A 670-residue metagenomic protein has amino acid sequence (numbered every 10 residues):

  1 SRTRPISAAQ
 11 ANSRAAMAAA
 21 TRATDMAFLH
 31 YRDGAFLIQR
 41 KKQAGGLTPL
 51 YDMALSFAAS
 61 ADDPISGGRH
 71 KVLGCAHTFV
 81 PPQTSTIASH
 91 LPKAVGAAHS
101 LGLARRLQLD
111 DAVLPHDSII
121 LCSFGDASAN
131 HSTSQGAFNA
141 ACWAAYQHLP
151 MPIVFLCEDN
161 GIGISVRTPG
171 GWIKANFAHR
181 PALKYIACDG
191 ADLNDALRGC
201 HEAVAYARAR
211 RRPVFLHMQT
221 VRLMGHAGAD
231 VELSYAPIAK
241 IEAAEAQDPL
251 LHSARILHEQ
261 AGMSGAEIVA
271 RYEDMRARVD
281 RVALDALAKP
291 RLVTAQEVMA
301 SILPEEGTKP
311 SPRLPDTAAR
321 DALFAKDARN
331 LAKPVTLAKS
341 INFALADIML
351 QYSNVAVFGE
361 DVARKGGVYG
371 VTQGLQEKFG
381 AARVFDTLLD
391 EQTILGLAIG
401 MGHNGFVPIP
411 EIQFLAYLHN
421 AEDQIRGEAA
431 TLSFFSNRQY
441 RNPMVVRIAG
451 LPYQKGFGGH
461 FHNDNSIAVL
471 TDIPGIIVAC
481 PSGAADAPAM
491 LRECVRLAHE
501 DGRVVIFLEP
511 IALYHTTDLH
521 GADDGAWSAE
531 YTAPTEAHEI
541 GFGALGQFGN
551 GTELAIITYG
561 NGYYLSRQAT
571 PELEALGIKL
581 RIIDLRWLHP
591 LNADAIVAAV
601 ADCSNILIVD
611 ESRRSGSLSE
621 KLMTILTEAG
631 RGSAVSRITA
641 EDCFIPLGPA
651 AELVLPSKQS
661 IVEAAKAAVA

Functional and structural regions predicted by a protein language model:
R4-I153, G163-A182, H460, V469: Cofactor-binding active-site loop characterized by glycine-rich and histidine/acidic residues
I6-A8, A27-H30, G67, V95 (+12 more regions): General beta-strand structural signal in soluble alpha/beta enzymes
A15, F79-V154, G190-Y206, A363-Y440 (+1 more regions): Thiamine diphosphate
H148-L292, G374-L375, E391, Y440-N442 (+3 more regions): Thiamine diphosphate
A277-A322: Terminal amphipathic helices with adjacent charged low-complexity linkers/tails
L303-N404, E574: Non-catalytic terminal/interface segments that mediate subunit docking, oligomerization, and allosteric communication
Q454-G502, G521-D523: Internal gly/pro-rich beta-alpha loop/helix module that stabilizes soluble enzyme cofactors or their anionic handles
